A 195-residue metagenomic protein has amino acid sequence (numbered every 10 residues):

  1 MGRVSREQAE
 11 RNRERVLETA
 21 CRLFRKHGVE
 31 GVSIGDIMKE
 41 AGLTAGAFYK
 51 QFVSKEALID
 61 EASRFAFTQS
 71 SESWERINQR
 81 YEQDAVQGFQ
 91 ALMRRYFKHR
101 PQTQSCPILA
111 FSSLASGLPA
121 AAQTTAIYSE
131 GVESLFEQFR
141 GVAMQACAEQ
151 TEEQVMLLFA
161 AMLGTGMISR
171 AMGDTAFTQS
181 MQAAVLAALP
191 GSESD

Functional and structural regions predicted by a protein language model:
M1-R11, D195: N-terminal intrinsically disordered/low-complexity leader segments
A9-N12, A85, T151-L158: Short amphipathic alpha-helix in the helical subdomain of ABC transporter nucleotide-binding domains
R15, R22-E61: Helix-turn-helix
E61, E75-S105, L158: Hydrophobic alpha-helical connector segments
R64-S70: Short, basic, alpha-helical segments at the C-terminal edge of helix-turn-helix-like DNA-binding modules
A85-F89, R100-S129: Amphipathic alpha-helical segments used for helix-helix packing
V86-M93, E133-F136, Q179-L186: Hydrophobic core segments within long, regular secondary-structure runs in both alpha- and beta-rich folds
P119-E130, A143-D195: Hydrophobic/aromatic-rich alpha-helical bundle segments in the mid-to-C-terminal region
